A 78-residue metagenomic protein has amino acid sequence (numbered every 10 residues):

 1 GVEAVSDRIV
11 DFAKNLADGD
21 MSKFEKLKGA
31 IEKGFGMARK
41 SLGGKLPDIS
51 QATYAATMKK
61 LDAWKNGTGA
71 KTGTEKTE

Functional and structural regions predicted by a protein language model:
G1-E78: Type III/flagellar secretion export determinants
